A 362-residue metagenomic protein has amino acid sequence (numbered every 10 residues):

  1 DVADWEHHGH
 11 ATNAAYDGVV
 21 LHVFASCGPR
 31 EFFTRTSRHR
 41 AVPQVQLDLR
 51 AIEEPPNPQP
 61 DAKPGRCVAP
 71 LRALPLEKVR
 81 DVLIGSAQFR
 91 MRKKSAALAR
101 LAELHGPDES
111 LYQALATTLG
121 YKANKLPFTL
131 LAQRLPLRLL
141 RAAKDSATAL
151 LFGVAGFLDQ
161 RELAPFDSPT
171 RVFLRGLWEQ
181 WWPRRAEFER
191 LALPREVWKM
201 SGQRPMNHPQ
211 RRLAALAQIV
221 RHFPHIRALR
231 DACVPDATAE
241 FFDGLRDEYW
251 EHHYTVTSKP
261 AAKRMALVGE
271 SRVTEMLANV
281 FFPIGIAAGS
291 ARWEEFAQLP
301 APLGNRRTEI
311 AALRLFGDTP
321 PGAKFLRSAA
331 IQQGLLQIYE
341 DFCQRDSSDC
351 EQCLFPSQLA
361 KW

Functional and structural regions predicted by a protein language model:
D1-V2: Conserved catalytic cores of phosphodiester-cleaving nucleases, focusing on short active-site segments
E6-T12: Covalent nucleotidyltransferase core used to form phosphodiester bonds in nucleic acids
T12-A15, V273: Short, surface-exposed loop and linker segments with low hydrophobicity and enrichment for Pro/Ser/Thr
A15-V82: Compact, glycine/acidic-enriched structural inserts
V20, Q44-Q46, A114, V280 (+1 more regions): Generic structural signal for residues positioned in beta-strands
I84-Q337: Hydrophobic, aromatic-lined core segments that form the binding pocket/scaffold for planar heteroaromatic ligands
P321-W362: Acidic, carboxylate-rich catalytic segments that either coordinate divalent cations
